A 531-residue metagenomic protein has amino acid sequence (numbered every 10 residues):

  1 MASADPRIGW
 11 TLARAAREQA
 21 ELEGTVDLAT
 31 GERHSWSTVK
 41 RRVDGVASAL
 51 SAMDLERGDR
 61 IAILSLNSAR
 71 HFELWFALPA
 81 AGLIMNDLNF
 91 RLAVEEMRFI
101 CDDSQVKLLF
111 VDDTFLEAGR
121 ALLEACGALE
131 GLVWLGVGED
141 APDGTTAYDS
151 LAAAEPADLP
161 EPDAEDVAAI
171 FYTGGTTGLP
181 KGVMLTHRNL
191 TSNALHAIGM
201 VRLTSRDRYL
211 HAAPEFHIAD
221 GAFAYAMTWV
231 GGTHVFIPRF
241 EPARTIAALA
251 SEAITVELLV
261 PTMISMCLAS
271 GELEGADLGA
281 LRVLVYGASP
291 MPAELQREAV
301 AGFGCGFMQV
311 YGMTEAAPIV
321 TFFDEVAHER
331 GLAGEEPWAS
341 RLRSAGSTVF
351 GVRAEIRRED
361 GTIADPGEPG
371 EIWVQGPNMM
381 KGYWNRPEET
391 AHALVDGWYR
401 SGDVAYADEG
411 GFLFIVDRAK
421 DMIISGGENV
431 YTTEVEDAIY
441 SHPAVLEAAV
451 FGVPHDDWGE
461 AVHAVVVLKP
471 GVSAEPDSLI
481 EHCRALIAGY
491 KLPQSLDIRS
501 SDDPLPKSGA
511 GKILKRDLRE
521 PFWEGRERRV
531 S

Functional and structural regions predicted by a protein language model:
A4, L28, E32, S48-E95 (+1 more regions): Conserved AMP-binding/adenylate-forming
D5, A20-E21, E139, A154-Y172 (+3 more regions): Conserved pre-ATP/AMP-binding loop-to-beta segment of ANL
R33-S37, A168-S192: Conserved AMP-binding A3 loop
K40-S48, V183-T204, A212-F216, I264-A269: Conserved structural elements of the adenylate-forming
L92, R98, L109-V111, L249 (+8 more regions): AMP-binding/adenylate-forming catalytic core of the ANL superfamily
E117-A164, P337, V530: ANL superfamily adenylate-forming
T191-R208, F216-V256, S270, E325: Conserved AMP-binding/adenylation subdomain of ANL enzymes
W229, I254-L259, L268-A339, R353 (+1 more regions): Gly/Ser/Thr-rich phosphate-binding loop
